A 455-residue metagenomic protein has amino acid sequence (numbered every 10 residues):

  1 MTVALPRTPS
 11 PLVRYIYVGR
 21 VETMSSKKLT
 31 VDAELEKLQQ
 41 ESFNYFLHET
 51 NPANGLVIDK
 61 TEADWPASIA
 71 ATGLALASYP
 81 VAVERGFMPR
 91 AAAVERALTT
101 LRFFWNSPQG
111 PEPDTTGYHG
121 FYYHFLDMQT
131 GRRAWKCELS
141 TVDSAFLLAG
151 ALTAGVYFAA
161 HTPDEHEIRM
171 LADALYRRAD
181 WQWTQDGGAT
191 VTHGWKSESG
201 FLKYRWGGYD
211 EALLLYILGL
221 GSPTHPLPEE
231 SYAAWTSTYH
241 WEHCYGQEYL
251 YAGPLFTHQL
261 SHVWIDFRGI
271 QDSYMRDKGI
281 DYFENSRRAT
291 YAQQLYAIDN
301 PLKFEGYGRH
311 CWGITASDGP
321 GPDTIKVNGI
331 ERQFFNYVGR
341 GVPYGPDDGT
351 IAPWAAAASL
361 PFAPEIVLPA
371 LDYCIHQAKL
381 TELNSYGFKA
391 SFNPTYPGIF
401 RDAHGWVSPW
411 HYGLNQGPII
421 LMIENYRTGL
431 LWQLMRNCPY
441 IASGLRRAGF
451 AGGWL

Functional and structural regions predicted by a protein language model:
M1-T8: Short, solvent-exposed loop/turn segments at the edges of extracellular beta-sandwich modules
T8-R14: Extracellular and select intracellular beta-sandwich modules with Ser/Thr-enriched, small-residue motifs on
Y15-V21: Short beta-strand edge segments in extracellular beta-sheet folds
E22-L455: Ser/Thr/Asn(+Pro)-rich, low-complexity disordered segments
